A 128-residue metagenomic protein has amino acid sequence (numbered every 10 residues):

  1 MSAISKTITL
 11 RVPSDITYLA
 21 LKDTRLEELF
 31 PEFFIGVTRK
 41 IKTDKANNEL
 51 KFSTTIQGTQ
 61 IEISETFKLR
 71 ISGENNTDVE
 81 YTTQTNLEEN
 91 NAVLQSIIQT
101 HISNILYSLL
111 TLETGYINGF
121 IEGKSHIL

Functional and structural regions predicted by a protein language model:
M1-G36: Hydrophobic ligand-binding cavity/cleft-lining segments
A3-T7, I16, G36, E49 (+2 more regions): Intrinsic-disorder/low-complexity, polar/charged segments enriched in Ser/Thr/Lys/Arg/Asp/Glu/Gln
I8, T38-T43, T54, I63-I71 (+1 more regions): Hydrophobic/aromatic beta-strand elements that line small-molecule binding cavities or substrate pockets in beta-rich
R11-D15, K42-N47, L69-D78: A short, structured loop/turn motif at beta-sheet edges
P13, Q57-T59, S72-E74, Q84-E88: Short coil/turn motifs at secondary-structure junctions
T17-L21, E27, F52, V79-Y81 (+1 more regions): Hydrophobic pocket/interface hotspot
D23, T85-L128: A conserved amphipathic terminal alpha-helix motif
L50-Q57: Short beta-strand segments that buttress and anchor functional surface loops
